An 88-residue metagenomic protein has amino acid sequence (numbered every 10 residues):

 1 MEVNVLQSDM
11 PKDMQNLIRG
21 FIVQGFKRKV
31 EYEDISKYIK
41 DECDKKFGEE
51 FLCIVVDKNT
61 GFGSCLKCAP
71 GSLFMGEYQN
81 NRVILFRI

Functional and structural regions predicted by a protein language model:
M1-I88: Charged, amphipathic alpha-helical regulatory modules used for macromolecular assembly or allosteric control
